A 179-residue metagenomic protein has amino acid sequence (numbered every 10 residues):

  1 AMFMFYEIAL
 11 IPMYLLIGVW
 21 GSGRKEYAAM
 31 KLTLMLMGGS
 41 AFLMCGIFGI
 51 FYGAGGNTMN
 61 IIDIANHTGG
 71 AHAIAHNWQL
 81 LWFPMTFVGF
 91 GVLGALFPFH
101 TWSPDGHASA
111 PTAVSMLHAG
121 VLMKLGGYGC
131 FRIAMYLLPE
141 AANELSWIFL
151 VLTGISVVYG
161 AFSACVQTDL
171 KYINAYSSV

Functional and structural regions predicted by a protein language model:
A1-M2, I11-S178: Hydrophobic transmembrane alpha-helices and their helix-loop junctions in integral membrane proteins
E7: Short phosphate-coordinating micro-motif centered on Lys-Gly-acidic
